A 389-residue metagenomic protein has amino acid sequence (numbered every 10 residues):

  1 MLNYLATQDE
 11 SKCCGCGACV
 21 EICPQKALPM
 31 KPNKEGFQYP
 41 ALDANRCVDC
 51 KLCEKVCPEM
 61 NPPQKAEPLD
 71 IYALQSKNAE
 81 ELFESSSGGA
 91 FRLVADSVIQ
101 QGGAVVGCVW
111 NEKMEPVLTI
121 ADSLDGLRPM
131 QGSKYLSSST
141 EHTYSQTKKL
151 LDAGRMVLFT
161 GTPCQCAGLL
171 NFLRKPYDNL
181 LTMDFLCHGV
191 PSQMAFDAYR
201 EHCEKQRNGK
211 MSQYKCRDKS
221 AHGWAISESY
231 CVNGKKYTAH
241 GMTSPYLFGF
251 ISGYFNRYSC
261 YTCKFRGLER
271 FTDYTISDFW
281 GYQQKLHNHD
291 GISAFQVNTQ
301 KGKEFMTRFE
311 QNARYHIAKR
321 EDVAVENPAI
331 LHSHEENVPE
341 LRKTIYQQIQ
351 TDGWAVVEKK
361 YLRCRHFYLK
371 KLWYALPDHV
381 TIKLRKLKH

Functional and structural regions predicted by a protein language model:
M1-E10, A41-N45, M242-I251: Short, intrinsically disordered, charge-biased short linear motifs at domain edges
M1-L2, N45-A153, V323-L341, Q347-V357: Flanking helices and flexible, charged tails adjoining ferredoxin-like Fe-S electron-transfer domains in multi-subunit
L2-L5, A18-A41, K51-P68, D273-Y274: Iron-sulfur cluster-binding cysteine motifs and their immediate structural context in ferredoxin-like electron-transfer
S11-K26, V48-M60, T162-G168, F255-L268: Local cysteine-cluster metal-coordination motifs and their immediate loop/turn environment, predominantly Fe-S cluster
S86-G89, E112, F159-L169, G189-P191: Gly/Ser/Thr-rich loops at beta-strand to alpha-helix junctions that form or flank small-molecule/cofactor-binding
Q101-A104, E204, N208-H389: Long, compositionally biased charged/polar accessory segments in the mid-to-C-terminal portions of proteins
L170-L181, R200-K205: Short, surface-exposed basic-aromatic patches at helix termini and helix-loop junctions that form
L181-H202, N327: Short, flexible loop segments at boundaries between secondary-structure elements
